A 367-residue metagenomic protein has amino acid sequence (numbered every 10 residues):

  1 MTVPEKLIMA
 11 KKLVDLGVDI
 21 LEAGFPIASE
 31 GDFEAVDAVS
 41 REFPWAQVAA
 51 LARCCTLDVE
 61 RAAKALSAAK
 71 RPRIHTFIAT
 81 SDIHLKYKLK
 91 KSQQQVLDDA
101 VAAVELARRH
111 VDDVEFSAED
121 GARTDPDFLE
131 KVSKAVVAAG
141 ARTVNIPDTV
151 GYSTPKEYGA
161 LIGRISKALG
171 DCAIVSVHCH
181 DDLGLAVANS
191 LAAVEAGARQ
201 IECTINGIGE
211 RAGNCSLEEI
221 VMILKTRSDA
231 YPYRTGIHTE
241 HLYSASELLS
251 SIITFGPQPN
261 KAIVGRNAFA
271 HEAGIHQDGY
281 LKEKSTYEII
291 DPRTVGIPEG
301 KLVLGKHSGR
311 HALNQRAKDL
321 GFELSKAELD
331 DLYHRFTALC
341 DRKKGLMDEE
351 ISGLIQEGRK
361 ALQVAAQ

Functional and structural regions predicted by a protein language model:
M1-L21, F33-E42, T56-V175, S190-A198: Alpha/beta enzyme core
M1-P4, I8, E30-E34, L57 (+13 more regions): Conserved active-site and cofactor/substrate-binding residues in soluble primary-metabolism enzymes
V18-P26, A49, Q200-I201: Divalent metal-dependent hydrolysis catalytic cores, especially in the metallo-beta-lactamase
F25-P26, L51-C54, I78-T80, E119-G121 (+4 more regions): Short, ordered loop/turn segments at secondary-structure junctions
V36-V39, G209-T235: C-terminal helical cap(s) of enzyme catalytic domains, especially alpha/beta-barrels
K167-A173, R199-E202, G207, M222 (+1 more regions): Internal nucleotide-binding/catalytic subdomain
D181-I205: Small-aliphatic-rich amphipathic alpha-helix that forms the alpha element of a beta-alpha
M222-L224, S228-Q367: A mid-to-C-terminal "edge-of-domain" accessory segment
